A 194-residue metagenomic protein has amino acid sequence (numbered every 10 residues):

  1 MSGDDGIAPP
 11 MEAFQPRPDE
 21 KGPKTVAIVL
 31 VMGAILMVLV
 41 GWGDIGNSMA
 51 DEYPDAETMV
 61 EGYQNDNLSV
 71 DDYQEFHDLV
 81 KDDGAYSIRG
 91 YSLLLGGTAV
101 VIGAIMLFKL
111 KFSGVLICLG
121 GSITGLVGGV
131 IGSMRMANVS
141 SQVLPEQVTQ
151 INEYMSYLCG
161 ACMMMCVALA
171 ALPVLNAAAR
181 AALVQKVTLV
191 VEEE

Functional and structural regions predicted by a protein language model:
S2-E194: Topology signature of small-to-medium multi-pass alpha-helical membrane proteins
